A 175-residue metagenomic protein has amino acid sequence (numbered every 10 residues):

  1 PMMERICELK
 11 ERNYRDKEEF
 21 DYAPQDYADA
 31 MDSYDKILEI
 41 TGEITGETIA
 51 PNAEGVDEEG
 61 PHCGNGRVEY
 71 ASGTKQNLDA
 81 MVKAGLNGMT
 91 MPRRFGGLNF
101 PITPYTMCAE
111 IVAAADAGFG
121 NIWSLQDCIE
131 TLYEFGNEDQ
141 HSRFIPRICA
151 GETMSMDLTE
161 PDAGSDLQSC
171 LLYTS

Functional and structural regions predicted by a protein language model:
P1-G120, D139, R143: Amphipathic, small/basic residue-rich leader segments at the start of a protein or domain
D79, T106-E110, Q126-E134, M156: Contiguous, well-ordered alpha-helical segments that form the cores/surfaces of helical PPI scaffolds
F95, L158-D162: Short, flexible loop/turn elements at secondary-structure junctions
N99-P104, T131-G136, D166-C170: Short acidic, glycine/serine/threonine-rich loops at helix termini
G120-E138, G164: N-terminal glycine-rich flavin-associated loop
W123-S124, S142-I148: Beta-strand segments within the central parallel beta-sheet cores of soluble alpha/beta enzyme folds
G151-T159: A short, Trp-centered hydrophobic/proline-enriched beta-strand micro-motif
Y173-T174: Conserved small/polar residues in nucleotide/adenosyl-binding loops
